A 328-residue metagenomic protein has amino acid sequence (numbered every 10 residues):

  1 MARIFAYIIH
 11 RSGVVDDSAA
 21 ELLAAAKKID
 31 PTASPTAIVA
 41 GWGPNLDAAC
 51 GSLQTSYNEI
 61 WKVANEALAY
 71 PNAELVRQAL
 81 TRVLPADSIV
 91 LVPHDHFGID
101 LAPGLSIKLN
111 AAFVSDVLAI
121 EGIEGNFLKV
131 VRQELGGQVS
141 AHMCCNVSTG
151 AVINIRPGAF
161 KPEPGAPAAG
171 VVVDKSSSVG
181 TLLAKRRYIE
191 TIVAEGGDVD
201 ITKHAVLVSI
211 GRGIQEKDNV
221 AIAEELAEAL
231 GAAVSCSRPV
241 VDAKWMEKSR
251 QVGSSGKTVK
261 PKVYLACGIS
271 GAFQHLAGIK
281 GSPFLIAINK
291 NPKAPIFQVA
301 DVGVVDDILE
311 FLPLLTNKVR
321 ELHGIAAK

Functional and structural regions predicted by a protein language model:
M1-K328: N-terminal glycine-rich FAD/FM-binding segment characteristic of electron-transfer flavoproteins
